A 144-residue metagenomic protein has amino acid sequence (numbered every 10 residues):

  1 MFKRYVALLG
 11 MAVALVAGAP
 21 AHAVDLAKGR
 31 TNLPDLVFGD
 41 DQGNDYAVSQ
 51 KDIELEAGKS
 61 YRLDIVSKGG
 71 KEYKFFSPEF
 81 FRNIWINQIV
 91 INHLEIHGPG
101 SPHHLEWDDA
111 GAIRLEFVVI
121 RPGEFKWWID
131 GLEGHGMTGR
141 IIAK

Functional and structural regions predicted by a protein language model:
M1-L9: Bacterial N-terminal signal peptides that target proteins for export
L8-A17: Bacterial N-terminal signal peptides
A19-A23: Sec/Tat signal peptide C-region and signal peptidase I cleavage site
V24-N32, P99-K144: Extracellular/periplasmic metallocenter environments
L26-R62: N-terminal edge beta-strand
D45, N92-G100: Short beta-strand and strand-turn-strand segments in soluble, beta-rich domains
Q50-E79, I113-R121, K126: Beta-strand cores of secreted/periplasmic/IMS beta-sandwich domains, seen most often in copper-related folds
F81-N92: Short aromatic-acidic-glycine turn motif
